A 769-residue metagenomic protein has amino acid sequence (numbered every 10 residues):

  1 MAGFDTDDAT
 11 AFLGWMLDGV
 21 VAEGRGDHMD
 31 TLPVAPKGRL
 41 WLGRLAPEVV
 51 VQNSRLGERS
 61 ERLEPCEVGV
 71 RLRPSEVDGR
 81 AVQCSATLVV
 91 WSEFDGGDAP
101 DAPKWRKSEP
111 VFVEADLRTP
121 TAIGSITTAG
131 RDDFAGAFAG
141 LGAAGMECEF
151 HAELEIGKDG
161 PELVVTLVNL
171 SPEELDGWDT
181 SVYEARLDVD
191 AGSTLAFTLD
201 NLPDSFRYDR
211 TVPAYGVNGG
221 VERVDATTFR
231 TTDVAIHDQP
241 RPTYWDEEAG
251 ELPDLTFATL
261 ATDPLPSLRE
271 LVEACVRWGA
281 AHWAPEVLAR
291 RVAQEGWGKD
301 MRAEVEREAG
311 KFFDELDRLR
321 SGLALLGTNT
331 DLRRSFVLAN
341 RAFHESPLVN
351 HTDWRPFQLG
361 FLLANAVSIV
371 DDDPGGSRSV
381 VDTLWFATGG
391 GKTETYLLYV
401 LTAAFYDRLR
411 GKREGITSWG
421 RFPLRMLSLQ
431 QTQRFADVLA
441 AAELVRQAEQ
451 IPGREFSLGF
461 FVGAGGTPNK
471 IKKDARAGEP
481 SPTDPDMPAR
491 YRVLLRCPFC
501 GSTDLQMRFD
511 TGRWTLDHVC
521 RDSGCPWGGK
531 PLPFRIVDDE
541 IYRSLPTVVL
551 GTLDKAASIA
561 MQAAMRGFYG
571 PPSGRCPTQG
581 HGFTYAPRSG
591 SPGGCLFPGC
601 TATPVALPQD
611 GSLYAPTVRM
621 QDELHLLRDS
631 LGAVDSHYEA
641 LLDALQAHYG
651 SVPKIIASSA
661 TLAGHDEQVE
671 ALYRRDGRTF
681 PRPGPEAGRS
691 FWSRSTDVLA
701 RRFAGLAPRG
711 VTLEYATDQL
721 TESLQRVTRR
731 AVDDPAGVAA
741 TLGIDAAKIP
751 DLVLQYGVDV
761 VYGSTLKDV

Functional and structural regions predicted by a protein language model:
M1-D263: Long, charged/polar, low-complexity intrinsically disordered N-terminal extensions that precede catalytic
V77-G79, C84-F138, L265-A366, V370-D372 (+3 more regions): Low-complexity, highly charged intrinsically disordered N-terminal segments that act as targeting/localization
S377-V400: Walker A/P-loop
S379-V381, T402-Q433, E443-R454, I541-S544 (+2 more regions): Conserved SF1/SF2 helicase motif Ia
L384-G390, E623-L631, L642-L672, R682: Conserved helicase ATPase motor motifs in RecA-like P-loop NTPase domains
E414-E443, G459-G466, G551-M561, T661-H665 (+1 more regions): Conserved Walker A/P-loop ATP-binding site and its immediately adjacent core in helicase/helicase-like ATPase domains
G463-A464, P468-P498, P653, A663-E670 (+1 more regions): Conserved interdomain linker/interface between the two RecA-like ATPase lobes of SF2 helicase motors
P546, D554, Y569-G590, D610-Q646: SF2 helicase catalytic motif II
